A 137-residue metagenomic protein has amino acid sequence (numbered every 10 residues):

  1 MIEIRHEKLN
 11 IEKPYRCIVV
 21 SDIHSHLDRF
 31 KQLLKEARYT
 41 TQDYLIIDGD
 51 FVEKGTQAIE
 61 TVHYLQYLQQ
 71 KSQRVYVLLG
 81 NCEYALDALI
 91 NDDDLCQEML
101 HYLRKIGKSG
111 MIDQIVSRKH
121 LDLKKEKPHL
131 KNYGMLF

Functional and structural regions predicted by a protein language model:
M1-H63: N-terminal active-site segment of His-dependent metallophosphoesterases
K54-F137: Active-site neighborhood of divalent metal-dependent phosphoester bond hydrolases
